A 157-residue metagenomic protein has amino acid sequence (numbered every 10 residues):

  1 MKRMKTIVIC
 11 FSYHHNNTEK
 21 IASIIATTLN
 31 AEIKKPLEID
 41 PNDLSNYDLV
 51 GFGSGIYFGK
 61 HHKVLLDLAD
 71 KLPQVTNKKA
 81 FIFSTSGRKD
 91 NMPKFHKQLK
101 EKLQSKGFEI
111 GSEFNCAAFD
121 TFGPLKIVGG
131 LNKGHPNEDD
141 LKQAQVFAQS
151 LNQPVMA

Functional and structural regions predicted by a protein language model:
R3-T6, Y13, E19, I24-E32 (+1 more regions): FMN-binding flavodoxin-like domain, especially the glycine-rich phosphate-binding loop
N30-P41: A short beta-strand-loop structural module common to alpha/beta enzyme folds
